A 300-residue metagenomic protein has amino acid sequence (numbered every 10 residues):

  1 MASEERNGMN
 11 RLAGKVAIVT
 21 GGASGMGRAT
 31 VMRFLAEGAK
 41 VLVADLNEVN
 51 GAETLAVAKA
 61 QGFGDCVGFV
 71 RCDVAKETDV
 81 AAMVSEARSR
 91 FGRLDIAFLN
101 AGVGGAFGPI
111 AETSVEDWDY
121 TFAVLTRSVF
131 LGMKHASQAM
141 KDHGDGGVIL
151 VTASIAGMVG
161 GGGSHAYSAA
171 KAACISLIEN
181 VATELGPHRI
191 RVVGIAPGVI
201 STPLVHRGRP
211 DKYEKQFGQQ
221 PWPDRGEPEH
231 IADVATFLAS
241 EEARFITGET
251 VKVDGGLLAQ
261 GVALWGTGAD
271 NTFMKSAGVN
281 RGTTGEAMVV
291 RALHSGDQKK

Functional and structural regions predicted by a protein language model:
A2-G8, F107, T247-K300: Short C-terminal tail/terminal secondary-structure segment of NAD(P)H-dependent dehydrogenase/reductase domains
G108-I110, D117-D119, Q216: Substrate-binding pocket helix/loop in short-chain dehydrogenase/reductase
T113, G160-S168, N180, G208: Active-site loop-to-helix junction immediately N-terminal to the catalytic Tyr of the SDR YXXXK motif in Rossmann-fold
M133, A170, I178: Active-site helix of classical SDR
Q138, T183-P187, R244: Alpha-helical segment proximal to the catalytic Tyr-Lys
S154: Residue(s) in the substrate-gating loop at a strand-loop-helix junction that position the organic substrate next
G194, E214-I246, V253-G255, R281-K300: C-terminal helical subdomain
